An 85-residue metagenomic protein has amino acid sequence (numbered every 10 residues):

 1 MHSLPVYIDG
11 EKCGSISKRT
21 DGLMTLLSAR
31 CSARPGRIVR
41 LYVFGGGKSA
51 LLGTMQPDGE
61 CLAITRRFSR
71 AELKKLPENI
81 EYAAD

Functional and structural regions predicted by a protein language model:
M1-D85: N-terminal targeting/export leaders
